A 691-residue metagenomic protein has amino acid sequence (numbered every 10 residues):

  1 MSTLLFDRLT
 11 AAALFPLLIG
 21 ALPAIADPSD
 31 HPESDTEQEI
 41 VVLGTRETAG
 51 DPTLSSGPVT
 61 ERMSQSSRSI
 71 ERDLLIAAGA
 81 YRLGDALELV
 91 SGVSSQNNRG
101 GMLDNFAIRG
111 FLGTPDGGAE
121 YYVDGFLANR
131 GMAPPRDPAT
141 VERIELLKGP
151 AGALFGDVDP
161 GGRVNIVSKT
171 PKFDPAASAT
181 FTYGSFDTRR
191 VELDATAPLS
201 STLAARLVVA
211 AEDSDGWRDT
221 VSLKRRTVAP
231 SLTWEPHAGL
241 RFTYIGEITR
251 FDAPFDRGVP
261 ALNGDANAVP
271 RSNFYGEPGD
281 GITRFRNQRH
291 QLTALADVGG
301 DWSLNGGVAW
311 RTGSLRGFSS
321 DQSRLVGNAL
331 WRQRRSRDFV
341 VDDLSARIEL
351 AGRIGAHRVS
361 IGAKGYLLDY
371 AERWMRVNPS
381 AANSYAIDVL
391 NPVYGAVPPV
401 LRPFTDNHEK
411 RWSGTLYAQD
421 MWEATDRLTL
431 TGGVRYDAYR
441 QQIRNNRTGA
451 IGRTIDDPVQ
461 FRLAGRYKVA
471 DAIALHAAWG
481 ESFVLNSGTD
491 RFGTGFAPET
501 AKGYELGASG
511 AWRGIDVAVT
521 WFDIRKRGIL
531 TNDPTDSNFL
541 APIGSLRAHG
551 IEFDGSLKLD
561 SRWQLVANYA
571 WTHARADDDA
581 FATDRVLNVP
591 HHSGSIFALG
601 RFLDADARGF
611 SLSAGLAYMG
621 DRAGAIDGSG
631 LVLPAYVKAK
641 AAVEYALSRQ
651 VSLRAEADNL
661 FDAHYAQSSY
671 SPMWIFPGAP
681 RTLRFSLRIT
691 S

Functional and structural regions predicted by a protein language model:
L4, A617-A625, E644-S691: C-terminal beta-signal and adjacent terminal beta-strands/loops of Gram-negative outer-membrane beta-barrel proteins
T36-D174, L506: Acidic, small-polar-rich N-terminal luminal/periplasmic segments of exported/outer-membrane proteins
G117, R130, T140-E142, A153-P230 (+4 more regions): Outer-membrane beta-barrel translocator/receptor signature
T202-A205, G239-F242, D301-L304, A356-V359 (+7 more regions): Repeated loop/turn-to-beta-strand initiation elements of outer-membrane beta-barrel proteins
E212, G216, A229-E235, G239-D297 (+4 more regions): Acidic/polar loop-and-plug regions of large Gram-negative outer-membrane beta-barrel proteins
E235-H237, A356-L368, N407-K526, K558 (+1 more regions): Structural signature of Gram-negative outer-membrane beta-barrels, strongest in the C-terminal barrel of TonB-dependent
Q291-D321, K468, H476, P498-K558 (+2 more regions): Membrane-embedded beta-barrel scaffold of Gram-negative outer-membrane proteins
A346, L350-R353, T425-L430, D523 (+2 more regions): Gram-negative outer-membrane beta-barrel transporters
